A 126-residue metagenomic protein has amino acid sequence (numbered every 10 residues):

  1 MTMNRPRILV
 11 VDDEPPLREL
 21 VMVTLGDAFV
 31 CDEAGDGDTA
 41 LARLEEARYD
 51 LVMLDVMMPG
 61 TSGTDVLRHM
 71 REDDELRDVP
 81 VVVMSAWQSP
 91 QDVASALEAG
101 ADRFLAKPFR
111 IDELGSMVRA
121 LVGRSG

Functional and structural regions predicted by a protein language model:
P15-D32: Two-component/phosphorelay signaling modules centered on CheY-like receiver
E33-L51, H69: Acidic, metal-coordinating helix/loop segments flanking the phosphotransfer/catalytic sites of two-component signaling
M58: Receiver (REC) domain active-site loop signature in two-component systems and cognate sites in sensor histidine kinases
W87-Q88: Short, conserved "switch-loop" micro-motifs in signal-transduction and mechanochemical regulators
Q91, F109-V118: C-terminal output helix
